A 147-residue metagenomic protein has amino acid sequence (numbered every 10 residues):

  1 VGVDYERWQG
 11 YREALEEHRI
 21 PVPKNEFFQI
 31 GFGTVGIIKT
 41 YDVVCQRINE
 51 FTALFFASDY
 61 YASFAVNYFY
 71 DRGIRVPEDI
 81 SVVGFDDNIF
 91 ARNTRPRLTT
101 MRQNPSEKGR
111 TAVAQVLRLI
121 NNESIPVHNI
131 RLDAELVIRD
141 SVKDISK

Functional and structural regions predicted by a protein language model:
V1-D4, I30, T34, R102 (+1 more regions): Flexible, glycine- and charge-enriched loops at secondary-structure boundaries
V1-H18, H128-V142: An alpha-beta-alpha
E6, K24, V44: Carboxylate-rich, polar loop motifs that coordinate divalent cations or form catalytic acidic clusters
R12-V35: Short beta-strand elements in bilobed, periplasmic/extracellular small-molecule ligand-binding domains
I38-K147: Flexible loop/turn connectors
